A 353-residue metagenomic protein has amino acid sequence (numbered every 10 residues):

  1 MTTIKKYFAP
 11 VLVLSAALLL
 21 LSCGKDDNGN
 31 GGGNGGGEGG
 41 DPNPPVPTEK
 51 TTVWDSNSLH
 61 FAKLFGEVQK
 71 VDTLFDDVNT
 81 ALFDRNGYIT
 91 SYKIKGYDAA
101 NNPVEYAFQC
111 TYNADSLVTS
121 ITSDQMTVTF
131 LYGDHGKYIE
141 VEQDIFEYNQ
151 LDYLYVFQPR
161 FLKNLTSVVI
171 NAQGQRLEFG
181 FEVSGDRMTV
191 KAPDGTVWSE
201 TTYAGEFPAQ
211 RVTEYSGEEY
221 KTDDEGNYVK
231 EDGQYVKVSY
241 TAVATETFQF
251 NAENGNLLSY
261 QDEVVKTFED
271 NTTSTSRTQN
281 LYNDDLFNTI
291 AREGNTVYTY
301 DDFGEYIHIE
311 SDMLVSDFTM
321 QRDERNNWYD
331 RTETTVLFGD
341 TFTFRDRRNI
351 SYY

Functional and structural regions predicted by a protein language model:
T2-V11: Bacterial N-terminal signal peptides that target proteins for export
L14: Extracellular glycan-interacting surfaces
L20-S22: C-terminal motif of bacterial Sec signal peptides marking the signal peptidase cleavage site
G24-Y353: Buried hydrophobic residues that stabilize the cores of well-folded domains
